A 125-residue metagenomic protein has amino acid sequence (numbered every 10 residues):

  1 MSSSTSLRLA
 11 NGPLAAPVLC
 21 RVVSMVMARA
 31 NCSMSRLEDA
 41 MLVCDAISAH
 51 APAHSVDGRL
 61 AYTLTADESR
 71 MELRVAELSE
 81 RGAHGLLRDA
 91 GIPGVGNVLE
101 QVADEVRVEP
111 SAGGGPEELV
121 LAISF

Functional and structural regions predicted by a protein language model:
M1-L42: Bergerat-fold GHKL ATPase/HATPase_c domain
M1-T5, H50-F125: Conserved beta-strand-loop-beta-strand hairpin that lines the nucleotide-binding pocket of ATP/GTP-utilizing enzymes
S33-R59: Conserved ATP-binding N-box helix of the HATPase_c
